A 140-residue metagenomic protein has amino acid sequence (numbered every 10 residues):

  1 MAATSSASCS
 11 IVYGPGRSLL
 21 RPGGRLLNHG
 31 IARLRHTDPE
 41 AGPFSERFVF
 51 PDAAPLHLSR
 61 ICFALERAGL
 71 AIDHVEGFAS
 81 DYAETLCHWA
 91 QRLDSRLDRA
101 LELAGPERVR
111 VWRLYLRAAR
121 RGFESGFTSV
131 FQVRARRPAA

Functional and structural regions predicted by a protein language model:
M1-C9: A short SAM/SAH-binding and catalytic strip from SAM-dependent methyltransferases
S10-R25: A short glycine-rich, Lys/Arg-flanked "PGG" loop and its adjoining helix->strand segment in the class I
H29: Alpha/beta-hydrolase-fold catalytic nucleophile elbow
A32-A140: Substrate-binding/catalytic lobe of Class I Rossmann-like enzymes that use SAM or dcSAM, i.e., the mid-to-C-terminal
